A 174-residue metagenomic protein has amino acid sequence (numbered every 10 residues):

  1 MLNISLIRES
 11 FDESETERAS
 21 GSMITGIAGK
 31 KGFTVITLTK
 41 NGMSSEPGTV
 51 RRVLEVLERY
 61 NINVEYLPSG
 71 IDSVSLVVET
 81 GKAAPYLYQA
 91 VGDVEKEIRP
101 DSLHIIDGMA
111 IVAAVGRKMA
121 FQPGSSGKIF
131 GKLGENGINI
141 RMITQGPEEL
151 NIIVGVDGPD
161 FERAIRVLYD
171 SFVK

Functional and structural regions predicted by a protein language model:
M1-P147, N151-K174: C-terminal catalytic "cap/lid" subdomain
